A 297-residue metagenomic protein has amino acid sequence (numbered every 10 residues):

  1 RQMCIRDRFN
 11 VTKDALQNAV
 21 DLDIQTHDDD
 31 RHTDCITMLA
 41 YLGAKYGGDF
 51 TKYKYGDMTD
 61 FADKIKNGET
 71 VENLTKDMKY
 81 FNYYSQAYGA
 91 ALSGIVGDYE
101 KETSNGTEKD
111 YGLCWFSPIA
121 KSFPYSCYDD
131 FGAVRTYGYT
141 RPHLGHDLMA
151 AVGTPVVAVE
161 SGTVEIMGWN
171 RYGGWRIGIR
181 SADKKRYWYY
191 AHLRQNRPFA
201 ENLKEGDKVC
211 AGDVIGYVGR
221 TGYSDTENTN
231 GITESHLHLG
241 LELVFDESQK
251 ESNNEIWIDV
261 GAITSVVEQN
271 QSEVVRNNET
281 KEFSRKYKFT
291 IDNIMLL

Functional and structural regions predicted by a protein language model:
R1-I5: Short, small-residue-biased leader/transition segments that mark boundaries at the very start of proteins
R6-G89, S93: N-terminal accessory interaction module
T51, L74, G173, F199 (+2 more regions): Extracytoplasmic/secreted cell-surface and envelope-processing proteins
K64-W175, A211, V260, S265-L297: Surface-exposed, glycine-biased beta-strand/turn segments
D147-M149, V156-A158, G178-R180, Y187-A191 (+3 more regions): Structural recognition of the beta-strand scaffold that forms the well-ordered cores of secreted hydrolase catalytic
G153, A182-K184, Q195, E242-D246: Solvent-exposed coil/turn segments that connect beta secondary-structure elements in extracytoplasmic/periplasmic
V159-N202, T226-E234: Zn2+-dependent peptidoglycan hydrolase active-site motif and core
D207-N278: Conserved, short, structured surface segments that act as functional micro-motifs
